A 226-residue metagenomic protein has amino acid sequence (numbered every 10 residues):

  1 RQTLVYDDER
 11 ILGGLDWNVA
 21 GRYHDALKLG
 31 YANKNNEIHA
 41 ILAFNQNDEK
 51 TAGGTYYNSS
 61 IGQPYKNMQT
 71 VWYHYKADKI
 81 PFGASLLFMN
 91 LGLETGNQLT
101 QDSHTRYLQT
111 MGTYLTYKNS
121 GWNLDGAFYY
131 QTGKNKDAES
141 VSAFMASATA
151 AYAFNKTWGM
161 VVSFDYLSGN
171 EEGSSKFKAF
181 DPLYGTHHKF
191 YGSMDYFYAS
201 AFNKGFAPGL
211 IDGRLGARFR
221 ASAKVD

Functional and structural regions predicted by a protein language model:
T3: Mobile, glycine-rich extracellular loop/lid and propeptide segments that shape or gate substrate/ligand access
Y6: Residue-level signal for short amphipathic helical patches enriched in basic/charged and nearby hydrophobic residues
E9-L12, A199: Short Pro/Gly-enriched beta-strand edge/turn motifs at strand-loop
I11-K176, I211, L215, R220: Signature for the C-terminal beta-barrel architecture of outer-membrane proteins
Y166-D226: C-terminal structural cap/anchor segments
